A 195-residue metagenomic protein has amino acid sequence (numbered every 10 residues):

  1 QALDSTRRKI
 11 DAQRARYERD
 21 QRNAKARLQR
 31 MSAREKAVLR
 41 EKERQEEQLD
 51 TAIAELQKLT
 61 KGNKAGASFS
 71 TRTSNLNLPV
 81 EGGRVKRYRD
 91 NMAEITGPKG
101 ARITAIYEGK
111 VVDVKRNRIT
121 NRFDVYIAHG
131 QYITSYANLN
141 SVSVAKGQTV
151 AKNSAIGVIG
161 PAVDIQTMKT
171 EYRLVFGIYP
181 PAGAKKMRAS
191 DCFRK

Functional and structural regions predicted by a protein language model:
Q1-F69: Alpha-helical oligomerization segments with coiled-coil/rod-like character
G66-E108, H129-G130, R173-V175: Short glycine/threonine/proline-enriched tight-turn/helix- or strand-capping micro-motif at secondary-structure
F69-R72, R116, S154-A155, G160-P161: Short, surface-exposed secondary-structure boundary micro-motifs
K86-R87, G97, D113, N138-S141 (+2 more regions): A residue-level detector for short acidic-glycine micro-motifs
T96, R102-I106, Y136-A137, G147-V150 (+1 more regions): Small beta-strand-rich domains/subdomains or short beta-sheet motifs embedded in larger alpha/beta proteins
T104, K110-D113, A151, G157-V158: Hydrophobic beta-strand signal
I106-S143: Zn2+-dependent peptidoglycan hydrolase active-site motif and core
Q148-K195: Conserved, short, structured surface segments that act as functional micro-motifs
